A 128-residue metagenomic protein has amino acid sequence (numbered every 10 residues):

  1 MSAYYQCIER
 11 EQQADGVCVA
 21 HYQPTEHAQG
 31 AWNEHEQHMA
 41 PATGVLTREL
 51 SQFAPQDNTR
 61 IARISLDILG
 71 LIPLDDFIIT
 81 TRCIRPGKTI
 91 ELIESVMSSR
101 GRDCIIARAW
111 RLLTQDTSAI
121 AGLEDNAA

Functional and structural regions predicted by a protein language model:
M1-A128: Terminal targeting signals and extreme-terminal segments of soluble enzymes
